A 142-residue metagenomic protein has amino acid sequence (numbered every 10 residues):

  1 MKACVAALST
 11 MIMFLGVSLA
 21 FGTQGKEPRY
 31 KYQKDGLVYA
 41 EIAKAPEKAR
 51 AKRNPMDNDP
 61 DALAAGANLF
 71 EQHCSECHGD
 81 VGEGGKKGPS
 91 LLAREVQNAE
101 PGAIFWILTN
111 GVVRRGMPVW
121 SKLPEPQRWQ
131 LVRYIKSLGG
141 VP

Functional and structural regions predicted by a protein language model:
M1-S9: Bacterial N-terminal signal peptides that target proteins for export
S9-G16: Bacterial N-terminal signal peptides
F21-K31: Cleaved targeting-peptide boundary
G25-E27, V38, A93-V141: Extracytoplasmic electron-transfer domains, predominantly the class I c-type cytochrome c fold
K31-L69: Electrostatic cytochrome c docking/interface patches
D57, D61-A67, E83-T109: Gly/Gly-Pro-rich "capping" loops immediately C-terminal to redox-active cysteine motifs in periplasmic/lumenal
G66, F70-D80, L131-I135: The canonical Cys-X-X-Cys-His
Q72-S75, P89, R115: Glycine-centered loop/turn positions within well-structured domains that cap or flank conserved ligand/cofactor-binding
